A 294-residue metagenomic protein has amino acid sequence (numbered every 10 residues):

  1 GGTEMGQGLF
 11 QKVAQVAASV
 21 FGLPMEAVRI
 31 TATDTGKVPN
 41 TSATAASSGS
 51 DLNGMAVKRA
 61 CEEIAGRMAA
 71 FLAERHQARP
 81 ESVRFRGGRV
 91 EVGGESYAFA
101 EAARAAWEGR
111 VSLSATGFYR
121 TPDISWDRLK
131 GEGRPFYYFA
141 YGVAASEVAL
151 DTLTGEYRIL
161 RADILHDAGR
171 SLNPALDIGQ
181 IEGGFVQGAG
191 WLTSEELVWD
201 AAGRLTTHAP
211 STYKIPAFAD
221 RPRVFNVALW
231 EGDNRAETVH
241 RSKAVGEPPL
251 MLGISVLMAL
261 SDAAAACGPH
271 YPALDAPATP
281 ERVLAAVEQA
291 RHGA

Functional and structural regions predicted by a protein language model:
G1-A294: Cofactor-binding beta-sheet edge motifs in enzyme active sites
